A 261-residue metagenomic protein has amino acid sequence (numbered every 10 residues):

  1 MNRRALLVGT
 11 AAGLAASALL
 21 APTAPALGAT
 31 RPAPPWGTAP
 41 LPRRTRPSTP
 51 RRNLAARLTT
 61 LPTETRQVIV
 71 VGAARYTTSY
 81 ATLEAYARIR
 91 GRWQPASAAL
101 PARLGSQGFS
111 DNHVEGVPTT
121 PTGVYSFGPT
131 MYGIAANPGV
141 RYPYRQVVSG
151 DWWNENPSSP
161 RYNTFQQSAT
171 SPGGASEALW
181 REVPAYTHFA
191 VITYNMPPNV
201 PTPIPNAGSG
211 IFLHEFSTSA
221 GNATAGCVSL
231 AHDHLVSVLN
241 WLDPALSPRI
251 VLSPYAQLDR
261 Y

Functional and structural regions predicted by a protein language model:
M1-N2, N53: Secondary-structure junction/capping motif
R3-L7: N-terminal export leaders
A12-A18: Bacterial N-terminal signal peptides
A18-P47: C-terminal region of N-terminal signal peptides and the immediate post-cleavage residues of exported proteins
W36-P40, T45-T224, L235-Y261: Cell wall/extracellular polymer interaction/catalysis modules
C227: Short cysteine clusters
A231: Conserved "landmark" site that anchors the functional core of diverse proteins
